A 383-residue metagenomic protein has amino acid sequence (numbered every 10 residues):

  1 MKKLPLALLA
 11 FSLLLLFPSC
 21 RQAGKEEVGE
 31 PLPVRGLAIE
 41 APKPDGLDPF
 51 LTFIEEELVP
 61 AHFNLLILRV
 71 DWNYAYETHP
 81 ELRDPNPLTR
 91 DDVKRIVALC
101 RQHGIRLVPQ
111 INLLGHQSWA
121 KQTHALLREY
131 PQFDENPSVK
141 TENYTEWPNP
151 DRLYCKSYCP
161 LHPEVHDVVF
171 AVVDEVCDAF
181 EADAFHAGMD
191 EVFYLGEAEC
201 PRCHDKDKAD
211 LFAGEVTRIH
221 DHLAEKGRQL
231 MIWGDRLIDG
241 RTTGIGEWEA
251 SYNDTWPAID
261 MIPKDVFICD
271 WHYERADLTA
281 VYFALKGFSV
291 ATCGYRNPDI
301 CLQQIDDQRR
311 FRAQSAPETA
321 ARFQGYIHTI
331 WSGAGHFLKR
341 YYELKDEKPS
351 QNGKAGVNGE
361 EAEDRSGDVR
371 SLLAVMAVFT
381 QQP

Functional and structural regions predicted by a protein language model:
M1-L4: Positively charged n-region of N-terminal signal peptides that target proteins for export
L6-F11: Sec-dependent N-terminal signal peptides
L13-E30: Bacterial Sec-dependent signal peptides at the C-terminal "C-region" and cleavage site
V34-G36: Transmembrane beta-strand segments of Gram-negative outer membrane beta-barrel proteins
A38-Y252, A258-D260, V266: Aromatic-lined carbohydrate-binding surfaces of glycoside hydrolases
N64, A179, P201-D368, A374: Catalytic-core regions of glycoside hydrolase
L372, M376-P383: Catalytic domains of carbohydrate-active enzymes that cleave complex glycans
